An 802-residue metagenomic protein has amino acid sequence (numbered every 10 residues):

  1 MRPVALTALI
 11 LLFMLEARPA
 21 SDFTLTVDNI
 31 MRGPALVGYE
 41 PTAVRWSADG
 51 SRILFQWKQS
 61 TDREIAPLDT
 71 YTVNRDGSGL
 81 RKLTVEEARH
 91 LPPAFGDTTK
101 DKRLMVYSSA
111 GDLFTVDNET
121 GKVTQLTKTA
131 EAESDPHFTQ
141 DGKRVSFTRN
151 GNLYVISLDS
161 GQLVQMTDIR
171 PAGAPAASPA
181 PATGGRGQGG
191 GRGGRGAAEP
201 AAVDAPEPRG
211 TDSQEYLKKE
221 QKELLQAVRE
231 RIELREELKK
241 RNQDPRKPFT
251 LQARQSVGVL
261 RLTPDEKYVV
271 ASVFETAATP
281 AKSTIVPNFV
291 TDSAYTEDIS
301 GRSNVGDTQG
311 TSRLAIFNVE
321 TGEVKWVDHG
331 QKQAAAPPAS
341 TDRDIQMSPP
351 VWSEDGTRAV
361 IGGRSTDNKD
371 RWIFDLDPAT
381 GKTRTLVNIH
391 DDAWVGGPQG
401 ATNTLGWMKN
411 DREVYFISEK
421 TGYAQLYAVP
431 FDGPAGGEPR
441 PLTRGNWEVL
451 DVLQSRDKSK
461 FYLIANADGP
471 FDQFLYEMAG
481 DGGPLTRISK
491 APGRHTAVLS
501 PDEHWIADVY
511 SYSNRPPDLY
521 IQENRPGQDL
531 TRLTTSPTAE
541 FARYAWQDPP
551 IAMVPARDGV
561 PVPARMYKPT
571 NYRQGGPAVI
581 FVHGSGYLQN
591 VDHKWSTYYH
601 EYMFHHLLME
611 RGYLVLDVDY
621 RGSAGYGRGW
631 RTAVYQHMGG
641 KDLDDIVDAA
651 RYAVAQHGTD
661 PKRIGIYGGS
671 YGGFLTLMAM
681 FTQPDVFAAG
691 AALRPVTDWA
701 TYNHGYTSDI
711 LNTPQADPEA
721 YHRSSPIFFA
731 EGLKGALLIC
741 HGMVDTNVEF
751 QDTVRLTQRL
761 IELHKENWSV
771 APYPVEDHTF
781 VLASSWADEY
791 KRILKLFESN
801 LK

Functional and structural regions predicted by a protein language model:
M1-R2, A17: An N-terminal low-complexity intrinsically disordered segment enriched in acidic/polar residues
R2-A8: Sec-dependent signal peptide recognition, specifically the positively charged N-region followed immediately by
A8, L12-T496, H504-W505, S511-P517 (+3 more regions): Beta-propeller folds
H329, S348, G356, G362 (+3 more regions): Serine-hydrolase catalytic core recognition
